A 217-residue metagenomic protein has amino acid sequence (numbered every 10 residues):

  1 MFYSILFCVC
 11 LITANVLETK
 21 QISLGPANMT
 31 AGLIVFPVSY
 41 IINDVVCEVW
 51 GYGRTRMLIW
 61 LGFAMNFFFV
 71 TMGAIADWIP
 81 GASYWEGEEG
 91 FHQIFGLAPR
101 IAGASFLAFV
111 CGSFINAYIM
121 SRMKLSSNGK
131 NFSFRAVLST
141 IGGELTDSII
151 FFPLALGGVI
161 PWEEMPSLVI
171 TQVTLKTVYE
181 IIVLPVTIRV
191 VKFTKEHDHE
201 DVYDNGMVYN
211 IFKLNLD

Functional and structural regions predicted by a protein language model:
M1-F63, F67: Hydrophobic transmembrane alpha-helices
E18, I22, F69-P80, G112 (+4 more regions): Alpha-helical transmembrane segments and their lipid-water interface positions in multi-pass membrane proteins
I75-R100: Membrane-interface interhelical connector segments
S126-L145: Internal alpha-helical transmembrane segments of multi-pass membrane proteins
S139, S167-E180: Pore-lining and gate-forming transmembrane alpha-helices of multi-pass membrane transport proteins
P153-E163: Interfacial helix-loop-helix junctions of multi-pass membrane proteins
V191-D217: Short, highly charged, low-complexity non-transmembrane loops/tails of multi-pass membrane proteins
